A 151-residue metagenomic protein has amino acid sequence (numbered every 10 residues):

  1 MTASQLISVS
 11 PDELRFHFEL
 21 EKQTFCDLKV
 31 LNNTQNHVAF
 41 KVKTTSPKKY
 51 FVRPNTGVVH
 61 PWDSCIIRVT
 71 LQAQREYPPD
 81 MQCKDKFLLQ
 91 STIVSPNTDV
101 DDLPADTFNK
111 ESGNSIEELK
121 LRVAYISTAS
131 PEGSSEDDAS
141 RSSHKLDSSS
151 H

Functional and structural regions predicted by a protein language model:
M1-D27, L31-H37, R53, G57-H60 (+1 more regions): Intrinsically disordered, low-complexity regulatory regions in eukaryotic proteins
H37-T45: Short, basic/aromatic beta-hairpin or loop at an interaction surface
T44-T56: Short, solvent-exposed loop/linker segments at beta-strand-coil boundaries, enriched for Pro/Gly and Ser/Thr
